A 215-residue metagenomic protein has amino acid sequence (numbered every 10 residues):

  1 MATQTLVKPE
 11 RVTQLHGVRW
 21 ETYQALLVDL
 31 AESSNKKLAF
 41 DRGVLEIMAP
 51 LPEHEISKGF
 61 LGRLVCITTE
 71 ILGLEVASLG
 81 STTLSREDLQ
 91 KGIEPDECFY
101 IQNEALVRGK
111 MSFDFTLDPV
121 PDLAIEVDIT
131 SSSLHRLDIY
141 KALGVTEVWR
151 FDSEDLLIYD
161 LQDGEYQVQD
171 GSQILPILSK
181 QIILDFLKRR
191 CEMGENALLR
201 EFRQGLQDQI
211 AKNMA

Functional and structural regions predicted by a protein language model:
M1-A215: Gly/Pro/Ser/Thr-rich low-complexity, intrinsically disordered segments predominantly at protein N-termini
